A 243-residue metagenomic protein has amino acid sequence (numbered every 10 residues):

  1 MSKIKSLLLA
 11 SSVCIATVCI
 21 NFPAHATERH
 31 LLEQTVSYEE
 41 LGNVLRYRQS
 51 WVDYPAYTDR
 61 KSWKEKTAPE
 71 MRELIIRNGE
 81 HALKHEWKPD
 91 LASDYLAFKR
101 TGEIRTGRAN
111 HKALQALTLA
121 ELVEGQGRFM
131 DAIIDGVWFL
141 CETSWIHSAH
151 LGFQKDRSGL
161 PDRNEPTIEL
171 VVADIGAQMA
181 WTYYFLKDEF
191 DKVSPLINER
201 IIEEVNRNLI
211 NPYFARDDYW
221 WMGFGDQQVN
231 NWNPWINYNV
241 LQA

Functional and structural regions predicted by a protein language model:
M1-S11: Bacterial N-terminal signal peptides that target proteins for export
A10-C19: Bacterial N-terminal signal peptides
I20-H25: Sec/Tat signal peptide C-region and signal peptidase I cleavage site
T27-F98: Low-complexity, Ser/Thr/Pro/Gly-enriched N-terminal "stalk/linker" regions
N78-K88, A132-L151, L196-W221: Long, well-ordered core segments of solenoidal/helical folds
D90-T106, G152-E165, W221-Q228: Internal amphipathic alpha-helical repeat/solenoid segments
A109-V123, D135-F139, A173-Y184: Non-membrane alpha-helical segments in proteins
G159-A243: Active-site lining segments of carbohydrate-active enzymes
